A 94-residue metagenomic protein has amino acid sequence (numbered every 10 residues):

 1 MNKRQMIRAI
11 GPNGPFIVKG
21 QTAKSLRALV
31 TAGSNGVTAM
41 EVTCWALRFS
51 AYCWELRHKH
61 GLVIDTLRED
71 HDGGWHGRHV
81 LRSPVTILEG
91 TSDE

Functional and structural regions predicted by a protein language model:
N2-K19, C53-E94: DNA-binding patch around the recognition helix
G11-P15, A28, V42: Residues at structural and domain junctions
G20-N35: Short amphipathic alpha-helical interface segments
K24, A51-Y52: Short Gly/charged-rich anion-binding patches and loops
R27, V42-T43, R57-H60: A short linear-motif detector with a strong N-terminal bias
G33-C44: Short acidic, hydrophobic short linear motifs in intrinsically disordered regions
W45, F49-S50: Short, conserved turn/kink motifs that form compact alpha/beta structural patches or helix kinks used as
